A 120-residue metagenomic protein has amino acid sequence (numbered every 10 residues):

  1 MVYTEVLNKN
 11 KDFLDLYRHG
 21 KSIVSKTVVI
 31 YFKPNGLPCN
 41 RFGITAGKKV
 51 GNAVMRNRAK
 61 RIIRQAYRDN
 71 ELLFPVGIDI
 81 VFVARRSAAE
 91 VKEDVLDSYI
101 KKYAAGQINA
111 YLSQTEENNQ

Functional and structural regions predicted by a protein language model:
M1-Q120: Positively charged, solvent-exposed patches that mediate nucleic-acid binding
